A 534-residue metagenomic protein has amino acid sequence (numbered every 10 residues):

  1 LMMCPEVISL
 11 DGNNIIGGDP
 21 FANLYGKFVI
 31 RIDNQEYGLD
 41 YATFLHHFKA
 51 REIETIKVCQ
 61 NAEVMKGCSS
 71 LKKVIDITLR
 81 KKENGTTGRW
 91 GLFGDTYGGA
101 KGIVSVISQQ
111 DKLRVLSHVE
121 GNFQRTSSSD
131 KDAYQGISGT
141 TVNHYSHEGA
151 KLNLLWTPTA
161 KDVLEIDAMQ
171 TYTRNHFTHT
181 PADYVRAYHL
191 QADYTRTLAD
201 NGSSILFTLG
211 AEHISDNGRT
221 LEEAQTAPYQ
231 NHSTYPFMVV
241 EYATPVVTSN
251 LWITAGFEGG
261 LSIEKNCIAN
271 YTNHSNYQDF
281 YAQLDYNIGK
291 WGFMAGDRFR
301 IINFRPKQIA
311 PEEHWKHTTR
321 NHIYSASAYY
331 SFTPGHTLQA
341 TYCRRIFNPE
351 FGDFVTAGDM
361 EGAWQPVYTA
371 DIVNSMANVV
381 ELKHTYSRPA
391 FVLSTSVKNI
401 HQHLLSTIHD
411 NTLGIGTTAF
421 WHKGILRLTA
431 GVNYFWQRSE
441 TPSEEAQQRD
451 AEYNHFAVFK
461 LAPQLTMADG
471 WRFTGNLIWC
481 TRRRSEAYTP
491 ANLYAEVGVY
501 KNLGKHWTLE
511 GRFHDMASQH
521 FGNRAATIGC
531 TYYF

Functional and structural regions predicted by a protein language model:
L1-Y37, M65-K66: Extracytoplasmic beta-strand/coil segments of soluble accessory domains associated with Gram-negative outer-membrane
I16-P20, I30-R31, T43, V58 (+2 more regions): N-terminal periplasmic accessory domains that precede and gate Gram-negative outer-membrane beta-barrel machines
Q35-N61: Short acidic/polar hinge/loop motifs at secondary-structure boundaries that mediate gating or recognition
L92-G98, Q110, G121-R125, Q170-R174 (+14 more regions): Transmembrane beta-strands of outer-membrane beta-barrel pores
G98-Q124, Q135-H176, R186-R196, A326: Transmembrane beta-barrel wall of Gram-negative outer-membrane proteins
G149-T173, D183-I309, S387-T395, T412-F435: Face-selective signature of the C-terminal outer-membrane beta-barrel domain
V185-A187, H314-H317, P334-T337, R345-S394 (+2 more regions): Outer-membrane beta-barrel signature, preferentially recognizing the C-terminal barrel domain of Gram-negative
A390-I478: Gram-negative outer-membrane beta-barrel transporters
